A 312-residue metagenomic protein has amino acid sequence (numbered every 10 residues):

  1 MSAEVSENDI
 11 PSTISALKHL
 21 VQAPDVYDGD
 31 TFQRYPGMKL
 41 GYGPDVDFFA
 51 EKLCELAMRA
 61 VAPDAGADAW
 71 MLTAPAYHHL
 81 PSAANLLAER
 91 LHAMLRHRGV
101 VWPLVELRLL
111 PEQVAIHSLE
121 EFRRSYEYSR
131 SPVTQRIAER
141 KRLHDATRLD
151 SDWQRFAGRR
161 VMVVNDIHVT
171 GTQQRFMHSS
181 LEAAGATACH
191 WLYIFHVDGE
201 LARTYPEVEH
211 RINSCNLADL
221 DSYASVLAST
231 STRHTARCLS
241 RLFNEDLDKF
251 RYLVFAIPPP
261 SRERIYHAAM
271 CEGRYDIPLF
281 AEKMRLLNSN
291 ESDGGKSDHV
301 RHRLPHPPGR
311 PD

Functional and structural regions predicted by a protein language model:
M1-M71, A76-L86, L119-R148, D152-W153 (+1 more regions): Active-site-facing substrate-recognition patch
R59-D64, M71, L91-V105: N-terminal "first-domain core" detector
M71-T73, E106-P111, A188-Y193: A structural signal for short, well-ordered beta-strand segments and their strand-loop junctions that often border
L80, A84-H92, Q174-M177: Short, highly selective alpha-helical patches that border small-molecule cofactor pockets in redox/cofactor-processing
G99, S118-Y223: PRPP/pyrophosphate-binding module of the type I phosphoribosyltransferase fold
V101-E120: A short, structured active-site edge motif that brings together acidic residues
L107-L110, V197-A202, A224-T232: Low-complexity, flexible helical/coil segments
